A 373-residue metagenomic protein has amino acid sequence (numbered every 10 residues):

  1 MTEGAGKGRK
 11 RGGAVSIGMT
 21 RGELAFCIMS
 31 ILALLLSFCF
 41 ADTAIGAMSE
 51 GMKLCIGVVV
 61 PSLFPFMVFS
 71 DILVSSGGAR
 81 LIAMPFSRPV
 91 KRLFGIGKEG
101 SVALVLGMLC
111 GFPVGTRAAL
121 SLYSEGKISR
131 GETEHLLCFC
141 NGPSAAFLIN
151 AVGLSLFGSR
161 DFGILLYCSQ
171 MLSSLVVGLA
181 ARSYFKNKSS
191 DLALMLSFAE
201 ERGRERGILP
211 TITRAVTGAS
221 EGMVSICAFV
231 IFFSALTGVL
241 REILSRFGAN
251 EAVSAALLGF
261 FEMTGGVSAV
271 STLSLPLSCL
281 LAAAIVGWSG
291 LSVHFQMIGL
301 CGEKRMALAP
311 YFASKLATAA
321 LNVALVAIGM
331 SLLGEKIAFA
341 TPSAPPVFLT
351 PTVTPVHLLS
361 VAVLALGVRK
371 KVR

Functional and structural regions predicted by a protein language model:
I28-T43, M48-V58, F64-V68, I72 (+2 more regions): Selected transmembrane alpha-helices and immediately adjacent juxtamembrane segments of polytopic inner-membrane
F38, D42, A145-D161, S331-K336: Transmembrane helix-loop junctions at the membrane interface of multipass transporters and ion channels
E50-V58, M84-G95, L120, S124 (+2 more regions): Short amphipathic alpha-helical coupling elements at transmembrane boundaries
G57, S62, F66, S70 (+15 more regions): Alpha-helical transmembrane segments in multi-pass membrane proteins
G78, I212, V216-V286, G290: Transmembrane helical segments that form the transport core of multi-pass membrane transport proteins
R88-G100, L104-G107, S190-T211, L258-T264: Juxtamembrane inter-helical linkers in multi-pass membrane proteins
L93-F157, L257-L273, L280-K304, A313-L316: Alpha-helical membrane segments and immediately flanking helix-loop junctions that form or couple to the substrate/ion
S129-E132, A146-F147, L175, L277-R369: C-terminal transmembrane helix pair
